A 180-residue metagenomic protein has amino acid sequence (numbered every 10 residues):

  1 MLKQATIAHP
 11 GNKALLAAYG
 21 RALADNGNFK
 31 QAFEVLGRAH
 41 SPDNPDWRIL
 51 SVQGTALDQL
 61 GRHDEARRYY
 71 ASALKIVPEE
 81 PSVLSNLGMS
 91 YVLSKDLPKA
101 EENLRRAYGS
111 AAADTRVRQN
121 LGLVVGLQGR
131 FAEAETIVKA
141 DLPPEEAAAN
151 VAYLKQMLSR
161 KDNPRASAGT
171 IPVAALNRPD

Functional and structural regions predicted by a protein language model:
A8, A39-D43, I76, G109-A111 (+1 more regions): Structural marker of alpha-solenoid helical repeat scaffolds
K13-A14, D46-R48, P81-S82, T115-R116 (+1 more regions): Helix-start (N-cap) detector for alpha-helical repeat units in TPR-like alpha-solenoids, especially tetratricopeptide
V124-D180: Terminal, low-structured helical/coil segments at or just beyond the last alpha-helical repeat
